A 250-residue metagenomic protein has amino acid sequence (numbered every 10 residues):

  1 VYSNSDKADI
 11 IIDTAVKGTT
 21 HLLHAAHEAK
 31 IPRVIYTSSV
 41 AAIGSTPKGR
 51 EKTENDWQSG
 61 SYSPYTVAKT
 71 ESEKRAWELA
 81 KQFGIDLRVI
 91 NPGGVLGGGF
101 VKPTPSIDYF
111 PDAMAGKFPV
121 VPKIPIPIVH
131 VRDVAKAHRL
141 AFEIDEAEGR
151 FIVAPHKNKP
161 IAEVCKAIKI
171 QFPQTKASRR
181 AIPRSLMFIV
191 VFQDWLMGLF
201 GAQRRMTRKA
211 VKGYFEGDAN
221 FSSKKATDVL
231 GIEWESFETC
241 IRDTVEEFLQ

Functional and structural regions predicted by a protein language model:
V1-K17: NAD(P)H-binding glycine-rich loop region in Rossmannoid oxidoreductase-like domains and their noncatalytic homologs
E28, G60-R88: Active-site Tyr-X1-5-Lys
S38-S39, N91-P92, L96: Conserved SDR Rossmann-fold cofactor-binding beta-strand/turn motif
S39-Y62, K81, F100, M114-A115: Active-site "gating" loop of Rossmann-like NAD(P)-dependent oxidoreductase/epimerase domains
S59-S61, V95, K102, D108-V129 (+1 more regions): A conserved pocket-lining segment of Rossmann-fold NAD(P)-dependent short-chain dehydrogenase/reductase
Q82-I85, G97-Y109, A141-F151, Q174-K176: Glycine/proline-rich active-site loop of Rossmann-fold NAD(P)-dependent oxidoreductases
V89, P122-A135, R150, N158-I161 (+2 more regions): Conserved loop-to-helix N-cap of the C-terminal "lid" that shapes the substrate pocket in Rossmann-like
A137-R205, D228, F237-L249: Mid/C-terminal beta-alpha module of Rossmann-like enzyme folds, strongest in SDR-family dehydrogenases/epimerases
